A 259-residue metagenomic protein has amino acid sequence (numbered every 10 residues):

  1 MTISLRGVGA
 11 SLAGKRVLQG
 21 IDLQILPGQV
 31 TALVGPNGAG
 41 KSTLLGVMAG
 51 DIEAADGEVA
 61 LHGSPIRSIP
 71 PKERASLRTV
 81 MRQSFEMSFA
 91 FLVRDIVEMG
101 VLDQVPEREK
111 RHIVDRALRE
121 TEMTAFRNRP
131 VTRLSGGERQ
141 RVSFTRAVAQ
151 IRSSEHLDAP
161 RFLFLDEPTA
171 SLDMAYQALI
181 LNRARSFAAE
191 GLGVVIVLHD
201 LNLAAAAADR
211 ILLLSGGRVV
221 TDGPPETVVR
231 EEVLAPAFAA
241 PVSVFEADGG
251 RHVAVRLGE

Functional and structural regions predicted by a protein language model:
I3, L18-G20: Conserved structural motif at the start of ABC-family nucleotide-binding domains
V34-P36: The feature captures the beta-strand-to-loop junction immediately N-terminal to the Walker
A49: Helix-to-loop junction immediately C-terminal to a conserved catalytic motif
E58-E73: ABC ATPase NBD Q-loop/coupling interface
R111-F126: Conserved ABC ATPase "signature" region
L157-D158, L163-E167: Catalytic Walker B motif of ABC-type/P-loop ATPase nucleotide-binding domains
R230-E231, A235-E259: ABC ATPase nucleotide-binding domains
